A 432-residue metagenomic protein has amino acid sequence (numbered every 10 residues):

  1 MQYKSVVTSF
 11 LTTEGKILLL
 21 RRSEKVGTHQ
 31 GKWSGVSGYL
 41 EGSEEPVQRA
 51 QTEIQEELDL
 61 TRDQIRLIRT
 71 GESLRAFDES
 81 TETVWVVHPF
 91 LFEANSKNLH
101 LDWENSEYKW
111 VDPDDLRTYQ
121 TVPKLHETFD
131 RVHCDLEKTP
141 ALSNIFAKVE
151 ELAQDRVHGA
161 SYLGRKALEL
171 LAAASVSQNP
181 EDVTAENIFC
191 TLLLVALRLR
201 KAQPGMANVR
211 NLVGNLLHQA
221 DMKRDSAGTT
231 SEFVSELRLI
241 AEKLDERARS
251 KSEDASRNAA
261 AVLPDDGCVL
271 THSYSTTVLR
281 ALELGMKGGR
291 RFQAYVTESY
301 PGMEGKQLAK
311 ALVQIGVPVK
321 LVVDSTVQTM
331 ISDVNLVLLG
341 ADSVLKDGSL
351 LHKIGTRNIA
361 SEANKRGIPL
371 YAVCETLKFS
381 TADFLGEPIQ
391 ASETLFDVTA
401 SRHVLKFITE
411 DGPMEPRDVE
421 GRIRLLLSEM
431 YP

Functional and structural regions predicted by a protein language model:
M1-L18, Y39: Conserved N-terminal beta-strand and adjoining loop/helix that marks the start of the Nudix/MutT-like hydrolase domain
K4, G15, G71-L99, K109-D114: Active-site-adjacent beta-strand/loop module that shapes the phosphate/pyrophosphate-binding cleft
G27-K32: A conserved beta-turn-beta hairpin within the catalytic core of GNAT-like acetyltransferases that forms part
G35-T70, F90: The catalytic Nudix box helix
P89-E93, H100-K138: NUDIX/MutT-family hydrolases
E137-E236: Long amphipathic alpha-helical segments
G214-D265, L270, V278, E283 (+1 more regions): Ligand-binding beta-strand-loop-alpha-helix segment within the catalytic cores of soluble metabolic enzymes
G289, T297-P432: Conserved phosphate- and dinucleotide-binding cores of soluble alpha/beta proteins, encompassing both enzyme active
